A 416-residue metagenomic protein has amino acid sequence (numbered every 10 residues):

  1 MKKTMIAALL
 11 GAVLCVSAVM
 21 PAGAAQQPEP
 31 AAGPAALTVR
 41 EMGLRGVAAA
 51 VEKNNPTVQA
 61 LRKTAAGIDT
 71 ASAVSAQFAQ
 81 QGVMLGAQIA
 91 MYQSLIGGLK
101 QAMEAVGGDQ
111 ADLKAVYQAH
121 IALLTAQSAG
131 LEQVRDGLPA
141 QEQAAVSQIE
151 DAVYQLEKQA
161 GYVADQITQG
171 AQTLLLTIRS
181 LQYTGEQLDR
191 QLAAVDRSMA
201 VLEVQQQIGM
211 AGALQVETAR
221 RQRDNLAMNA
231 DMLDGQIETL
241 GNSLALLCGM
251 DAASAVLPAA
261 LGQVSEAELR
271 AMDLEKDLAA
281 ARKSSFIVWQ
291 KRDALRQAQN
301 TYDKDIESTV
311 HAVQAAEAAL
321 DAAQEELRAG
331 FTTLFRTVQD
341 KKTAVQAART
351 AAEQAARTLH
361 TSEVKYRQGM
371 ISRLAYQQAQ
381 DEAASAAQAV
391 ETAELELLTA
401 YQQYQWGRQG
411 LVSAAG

Functional and structural regions predicted by a protein language model:
K2-A25: Sec-dependent N-terminal signal peptides of Gram-positive bacterial secreted proteins and lipoproteins
G23-G170: Short flexible linkers and secondary-structure junctions
Q27-L37, G43-L44, Q159, A389-G416: Acidic, low-complexity, intrinsically disordered peripheral segments
A60, V134-L156, L214, T218 (+2 more regions): Sec/SRP-type N-terminal targeting helices
T64, A71, F78, G82-L85 (+28 more regions): Soluble, cytosolic/nucleoplasmic coiled-coil alpha-helices used as oligomeric scaffolds and tethers in large eukaryotic
A145, S180-A230, T343-E391, Q405-G407 (+1 more regions): Charged, solvent-exposed structural "stalk/scaffold" segments of large extracytoplasmic/peripheral assemblies
E157, V163, N225-L240, L327 (+1 more regions): Amphipathic alpha-helical coiled-coil segments
D234-K276, Q402-G416: Short, solvent-exposed, mixed-charge loop/turn linkers that connect secondary-structure elements
